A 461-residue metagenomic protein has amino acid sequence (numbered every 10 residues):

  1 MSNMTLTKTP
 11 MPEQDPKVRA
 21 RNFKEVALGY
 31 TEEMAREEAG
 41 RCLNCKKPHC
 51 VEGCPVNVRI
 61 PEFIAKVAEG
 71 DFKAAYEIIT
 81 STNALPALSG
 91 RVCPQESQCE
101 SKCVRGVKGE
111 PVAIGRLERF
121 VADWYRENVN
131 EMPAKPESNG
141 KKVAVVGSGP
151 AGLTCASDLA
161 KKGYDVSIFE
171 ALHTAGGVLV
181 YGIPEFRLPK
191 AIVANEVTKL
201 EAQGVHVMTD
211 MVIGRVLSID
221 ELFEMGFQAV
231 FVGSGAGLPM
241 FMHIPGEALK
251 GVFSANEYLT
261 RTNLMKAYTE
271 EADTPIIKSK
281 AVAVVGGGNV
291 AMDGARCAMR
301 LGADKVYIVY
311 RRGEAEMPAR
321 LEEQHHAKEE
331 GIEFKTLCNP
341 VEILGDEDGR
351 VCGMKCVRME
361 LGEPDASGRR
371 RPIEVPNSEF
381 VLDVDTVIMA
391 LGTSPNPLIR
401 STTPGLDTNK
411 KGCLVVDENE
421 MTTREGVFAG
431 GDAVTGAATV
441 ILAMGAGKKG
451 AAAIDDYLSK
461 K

Functional and structural regions predicted by a protein language model:
R19-E37, V58-R91, K108-K135, T262-N263: Ferredoxin-type iron-sulfur electron-transfer modules in oxidoreductases and energy-metabolism complexes
G40-E62, L85-V107: Local cysteine-cluster metal-coordination motifs and their immediate loop/turn environment, predominantly Fe-S cluster
A74, E137, K142-V146, A194-I244 (+4 more regions): Feature captures the FAD/FMN-dependent oxidoreductase FAD-binding
V121-E137, N195-R215, F241-L301, T408-N419 (+1 more regions): Glycine-rich dinucleotide-binding loop and its adjacent helix/turn
K141-S167, A291-M299: N-terminal Rossmann-like FAD-binding beta1-loop-alpha1 element of flavoenzymes
D165-I168, L172-Q203, V207, A295-E342: Rossmann-like dinucleotide-binding cores of NAD(P)H-dependent redox enzymes
K250-S279, P364-A437: FAD-site-proximal beta/loop scaffold in flavoenzymes
G294, A433-S459: A conserved FAD-binding loop/helix module that cradles the flavin
